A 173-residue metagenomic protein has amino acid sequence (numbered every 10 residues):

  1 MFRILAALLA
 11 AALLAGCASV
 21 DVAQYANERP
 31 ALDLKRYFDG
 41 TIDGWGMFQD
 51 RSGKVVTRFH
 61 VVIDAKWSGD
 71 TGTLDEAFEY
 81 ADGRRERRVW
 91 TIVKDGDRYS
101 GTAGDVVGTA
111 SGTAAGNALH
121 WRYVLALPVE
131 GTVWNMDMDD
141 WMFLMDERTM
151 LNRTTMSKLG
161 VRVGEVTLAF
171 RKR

Functional and structural regions predicted by a protein language model:
M1-A6: Bacterial N-terminal signal peptides that target proteins for export
L13-G16: C-terminal motif of bacterial Sec signal peptides marking the signal peptidase cleavage site
A18-D21: Bacterial signal peptide processing site
Y25-T41: N-terminal helix-cap/turn-to-beta initiation motif at the start of protein domains
F38-G46, L151-N152: A short, Trp-centered hydrophobic/proline-enriched beta-strand micro-motif
W45, Q49-V129: Central antiparallel beta-sheet cores of small beta-barrel/beta-sandwich binding domains
V55-V61, V133-M138, R162-G164: Amphipathic hydrophobic-ligand
D139-R173: Glycine-rich, aromatic-bearing surface loops/beta-hairpins
